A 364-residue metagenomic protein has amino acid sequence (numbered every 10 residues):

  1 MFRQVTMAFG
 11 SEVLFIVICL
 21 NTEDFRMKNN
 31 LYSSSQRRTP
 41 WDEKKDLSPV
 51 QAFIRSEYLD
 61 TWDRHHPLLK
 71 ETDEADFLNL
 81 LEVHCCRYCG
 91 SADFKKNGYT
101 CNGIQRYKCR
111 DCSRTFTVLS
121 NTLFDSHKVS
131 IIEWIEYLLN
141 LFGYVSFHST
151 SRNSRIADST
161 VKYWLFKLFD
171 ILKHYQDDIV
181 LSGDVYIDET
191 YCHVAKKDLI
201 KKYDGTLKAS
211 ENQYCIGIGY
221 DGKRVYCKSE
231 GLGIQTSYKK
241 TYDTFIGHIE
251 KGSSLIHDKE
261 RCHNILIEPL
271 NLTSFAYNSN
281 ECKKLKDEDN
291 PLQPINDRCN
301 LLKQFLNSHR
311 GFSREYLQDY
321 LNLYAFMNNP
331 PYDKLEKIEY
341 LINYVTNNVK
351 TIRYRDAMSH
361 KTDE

Functional and structural regions predicted by a protein language model:
M1-E364: Residue-level recognition of single "structural anchor" positions that define or cap local secondary structure
